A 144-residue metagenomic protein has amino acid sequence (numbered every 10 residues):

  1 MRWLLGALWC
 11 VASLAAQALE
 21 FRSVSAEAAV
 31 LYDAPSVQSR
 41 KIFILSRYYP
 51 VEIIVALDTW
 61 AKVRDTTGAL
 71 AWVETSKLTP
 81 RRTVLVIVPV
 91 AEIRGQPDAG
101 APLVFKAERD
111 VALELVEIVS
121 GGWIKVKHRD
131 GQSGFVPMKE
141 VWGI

Functional and structural regions predicted by a protein language model:
M1-L4: Positively charged n-region of N-terminal signal peptides that target proteins for export
G6-L8, S25-A26: Short helix-onset patch at the extreme N-terminus, typifying the N->h transition of secretory signal peptides
L8-Q17: Hydrophobic h-region of N-terminal signal peptides that target proteins for export in Gram-negative bacteria
A16-D33, K41-Y49, I54-Q132, V136-I144: SH3-family beta-barrel domains
